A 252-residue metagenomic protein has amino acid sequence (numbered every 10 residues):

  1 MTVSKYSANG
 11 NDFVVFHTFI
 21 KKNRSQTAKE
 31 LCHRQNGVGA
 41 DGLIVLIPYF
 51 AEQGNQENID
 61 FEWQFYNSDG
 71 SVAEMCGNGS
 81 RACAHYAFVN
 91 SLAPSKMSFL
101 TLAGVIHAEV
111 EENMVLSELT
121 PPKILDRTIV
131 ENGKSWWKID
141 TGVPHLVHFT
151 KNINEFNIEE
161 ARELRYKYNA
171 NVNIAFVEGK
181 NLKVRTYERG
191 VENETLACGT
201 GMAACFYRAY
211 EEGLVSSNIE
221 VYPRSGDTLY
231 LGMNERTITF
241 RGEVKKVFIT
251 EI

Functional and structural regions predicted by a protein language model:
M1-E112, V147-I252: A glycine-rich beta-to-alpha transition motif near the start of alpha/beta enzyme domains, typified by
M114-E118: PAS-family sensory domains
L119-W136, E155-E159: Active-site glycine-rich loop that binds ribose-phosphate moieties when present
K134-N154: Internal active-site segments that recognize and position negatively charged phosphoryl groups and nucleotide moieties
